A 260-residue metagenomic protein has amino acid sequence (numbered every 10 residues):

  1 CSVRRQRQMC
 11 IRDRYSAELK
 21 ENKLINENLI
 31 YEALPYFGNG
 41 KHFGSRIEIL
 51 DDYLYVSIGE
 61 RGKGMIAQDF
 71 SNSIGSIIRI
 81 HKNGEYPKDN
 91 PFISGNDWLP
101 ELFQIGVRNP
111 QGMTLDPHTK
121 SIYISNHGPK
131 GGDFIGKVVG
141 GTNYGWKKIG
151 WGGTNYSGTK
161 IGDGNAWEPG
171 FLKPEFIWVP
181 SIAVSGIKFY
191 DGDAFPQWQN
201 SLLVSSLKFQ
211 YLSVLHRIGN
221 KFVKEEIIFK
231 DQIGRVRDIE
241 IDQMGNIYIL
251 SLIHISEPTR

Functional and structural regions predicted by a protein language model:
C1-R7, I11-D13, I253-R260: Single conserved hydrophobic/aromatic residue that forms the stacking wall/gate of nucleotide- or nucleobase-binding
R12-E48: Asp-box/WD-like beta-propeller blade repeats and closely related beta-sheet repeat scaffolds
I30-P35, F92, I228-K230: Short loop/turn motifs that cap or connect beta-strands within the blades of beta-propeller-type repeat domains
G44-G59, G75: Aromatic- and glycine-enriched pocket-lining scaffold segments that form the walls of small-molecule binding clefts
E60-E226, G234, M244: Beta-propeller domain segments
E240-L252, S256, R260: Blade-level signature of beta-propeller repeat domains, shared across WD40, Kelch, NHL, RCC1 and BNR/Asp-box propellers
